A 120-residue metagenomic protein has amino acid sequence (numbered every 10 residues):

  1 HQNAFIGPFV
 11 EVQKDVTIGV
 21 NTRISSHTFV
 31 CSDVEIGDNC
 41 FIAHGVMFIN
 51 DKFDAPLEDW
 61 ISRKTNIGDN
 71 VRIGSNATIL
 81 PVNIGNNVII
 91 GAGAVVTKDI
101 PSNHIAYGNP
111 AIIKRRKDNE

Functional and structural regions predicted by a protein language model:
H1-Q2, G7-P8, Q13-K14, G19-V20 (+13 more regions): Left-handed beta-helix
F53-D54: Acidic/polar low-complexity surface segments
L57-R63: Regulatory activation segment
P110-E120: Short, basic/aromatic-enriched C-terminal tail that caps enzymatic domains
